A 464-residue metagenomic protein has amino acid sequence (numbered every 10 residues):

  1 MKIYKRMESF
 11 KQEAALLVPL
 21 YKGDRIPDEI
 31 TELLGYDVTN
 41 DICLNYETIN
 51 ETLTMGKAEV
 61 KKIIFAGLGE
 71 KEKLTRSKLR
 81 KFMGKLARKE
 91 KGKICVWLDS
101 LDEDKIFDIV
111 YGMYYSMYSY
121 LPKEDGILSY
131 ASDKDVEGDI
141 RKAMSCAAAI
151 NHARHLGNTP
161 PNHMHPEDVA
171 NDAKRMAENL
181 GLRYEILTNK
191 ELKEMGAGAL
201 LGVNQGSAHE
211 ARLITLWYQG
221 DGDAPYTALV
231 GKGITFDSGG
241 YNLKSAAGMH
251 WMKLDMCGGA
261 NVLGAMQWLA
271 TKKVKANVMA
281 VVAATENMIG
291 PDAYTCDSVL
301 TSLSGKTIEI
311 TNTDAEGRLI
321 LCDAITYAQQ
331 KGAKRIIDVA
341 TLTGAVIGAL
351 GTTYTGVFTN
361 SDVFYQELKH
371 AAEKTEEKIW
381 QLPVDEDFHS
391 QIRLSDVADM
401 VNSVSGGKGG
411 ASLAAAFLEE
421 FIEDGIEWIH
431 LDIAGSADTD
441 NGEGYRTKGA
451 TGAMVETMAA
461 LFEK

Functional and structural regions predicted by a protein language model:
M1-G233: Short amphipathic alpha-helical segment within the helicase RecA-like ATPase core that mediates nucleic-acid
M1-Y4, C43-Y46, A58-V60, H163 (+1 more regions): A generic structural signal for tightly packed, nonpolar segments enriched in small/aliphatic residues
